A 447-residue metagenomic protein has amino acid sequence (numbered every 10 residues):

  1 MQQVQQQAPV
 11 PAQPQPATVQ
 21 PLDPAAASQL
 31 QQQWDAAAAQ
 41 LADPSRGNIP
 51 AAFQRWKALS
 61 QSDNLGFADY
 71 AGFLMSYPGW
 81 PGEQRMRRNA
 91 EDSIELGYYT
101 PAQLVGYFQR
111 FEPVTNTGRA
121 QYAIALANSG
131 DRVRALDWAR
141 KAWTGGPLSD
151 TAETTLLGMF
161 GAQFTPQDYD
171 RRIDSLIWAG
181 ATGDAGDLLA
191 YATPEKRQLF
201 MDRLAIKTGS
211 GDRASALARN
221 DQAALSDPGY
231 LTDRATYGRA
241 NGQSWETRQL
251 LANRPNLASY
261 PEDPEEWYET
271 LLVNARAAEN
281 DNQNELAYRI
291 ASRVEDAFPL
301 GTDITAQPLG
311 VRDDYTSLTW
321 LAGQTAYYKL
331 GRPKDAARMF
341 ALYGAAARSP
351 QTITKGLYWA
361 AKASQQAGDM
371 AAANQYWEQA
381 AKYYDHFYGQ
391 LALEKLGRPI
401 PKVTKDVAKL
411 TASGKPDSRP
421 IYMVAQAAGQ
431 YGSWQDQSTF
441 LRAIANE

Functional and structural regions predicted by a protein language model:
M1-E447: Cell-wall glycan-active module
